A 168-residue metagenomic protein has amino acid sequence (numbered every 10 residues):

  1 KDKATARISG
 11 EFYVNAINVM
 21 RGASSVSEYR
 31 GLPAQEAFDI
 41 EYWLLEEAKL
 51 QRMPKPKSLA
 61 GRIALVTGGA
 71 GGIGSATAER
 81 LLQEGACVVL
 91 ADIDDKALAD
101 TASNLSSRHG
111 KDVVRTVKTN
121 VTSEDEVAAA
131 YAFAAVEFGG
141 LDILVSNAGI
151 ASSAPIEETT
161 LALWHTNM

Functional and structural regions predicted by a protein language model:
K1-A60: A conserved C-terminal secondary-structure "cap"
S58-V89: Canonical Rossmann dinucleotide-binding motif of NAD(H)/NADP(H)-dependent dehydrogenases/reductases, specifically
I63, C87, V113-R115, G140-D142: Structural signature of beta-strand start/N-cap positions in the alpha/beta core of ABC transporter nucleotide-binding
T67, L141-A148: Rossmann-fold scaffold of SDR-type NAD(P)-dependent oxidoreductases
A86-D100: Conserved glycine-rich Rossmann-like NAD(P)H-binding loop of the short-chain dehydrogenase/reductase
D94, T122, A151: Adenine-nucleotide cofactor-binding loop residues
A102-S106, V114-K118, E124-G139: Conserved amphipathic alpha-helix within the SDR
P155-I156, T160-H165: Substrate-binding pocket helix/loop in short-chain dehydrogenase/reductase
